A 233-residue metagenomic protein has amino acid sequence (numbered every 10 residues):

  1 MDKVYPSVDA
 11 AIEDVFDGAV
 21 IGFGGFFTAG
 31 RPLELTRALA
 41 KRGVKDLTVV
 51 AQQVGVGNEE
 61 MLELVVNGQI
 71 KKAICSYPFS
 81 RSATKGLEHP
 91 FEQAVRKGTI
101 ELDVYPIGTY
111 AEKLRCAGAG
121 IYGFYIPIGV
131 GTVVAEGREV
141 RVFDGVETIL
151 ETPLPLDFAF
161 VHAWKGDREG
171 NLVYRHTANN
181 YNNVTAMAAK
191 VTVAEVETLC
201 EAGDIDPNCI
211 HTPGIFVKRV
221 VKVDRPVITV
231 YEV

Functional and structural regions predicted by a protein language model:
M1-V233: Conserved alpha/beta enzyme-core scaffold
